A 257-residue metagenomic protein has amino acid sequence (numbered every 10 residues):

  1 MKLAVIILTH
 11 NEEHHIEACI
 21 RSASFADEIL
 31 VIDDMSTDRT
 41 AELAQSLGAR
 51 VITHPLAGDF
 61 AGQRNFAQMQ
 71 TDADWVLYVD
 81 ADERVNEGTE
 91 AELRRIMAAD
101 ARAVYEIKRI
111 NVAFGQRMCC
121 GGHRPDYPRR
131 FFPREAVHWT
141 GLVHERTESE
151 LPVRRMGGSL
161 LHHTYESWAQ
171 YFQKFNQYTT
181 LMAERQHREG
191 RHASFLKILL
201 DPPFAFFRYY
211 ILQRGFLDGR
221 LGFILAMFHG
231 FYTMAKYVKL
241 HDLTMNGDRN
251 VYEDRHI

Functional and structural regions predicted by a protein language model:
K2-A4: Cell-envelope/extracellular polymer assembly enzymes that use nucleotide-activated donors
I6-F25: Short, well-formed alpha-helical segments that are part of the catalytic scaffolds of diverse glycosyltransferases
H15-E17, D38-L47, G88-T89: Acidic helix N-cap motif at the loop->helix transition within catalytic regions of sugar-transfer enzymes
S22, D33-Q45, L56, D80: A conserved acidic beta->alpha catalytic loop
F25, L47-G48, Y127, S149: Short, structured coil segments at secondary-structure junctions
D34, L56, A73, D80-E83 (+2 more regions): Short acidic donor-binding/metal-coordinating loop in glycosyltransferase active sites
A41-Q70: Conserved donor nucleotide-binding strand/loop of the catalytic core
A61-Q68, W75, N86-G247, I257: Catalytic-site signature of metal-activated, phosphate-bearing donor transferases, centered on the GT-A/GT-A-like
